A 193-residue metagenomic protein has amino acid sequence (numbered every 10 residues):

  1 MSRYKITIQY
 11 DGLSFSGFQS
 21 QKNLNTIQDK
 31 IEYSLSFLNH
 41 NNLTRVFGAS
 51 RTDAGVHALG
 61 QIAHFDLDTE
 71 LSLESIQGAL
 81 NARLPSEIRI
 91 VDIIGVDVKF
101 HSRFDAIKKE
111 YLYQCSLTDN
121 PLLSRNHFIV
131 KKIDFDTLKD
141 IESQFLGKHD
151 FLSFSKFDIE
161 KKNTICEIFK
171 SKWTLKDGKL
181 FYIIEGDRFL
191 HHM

Functional and structural regions predicted by a protein language model:
M1-M193: Structured-RNA-binding interfaces characteristic of tRNA pseudouridine synthases
